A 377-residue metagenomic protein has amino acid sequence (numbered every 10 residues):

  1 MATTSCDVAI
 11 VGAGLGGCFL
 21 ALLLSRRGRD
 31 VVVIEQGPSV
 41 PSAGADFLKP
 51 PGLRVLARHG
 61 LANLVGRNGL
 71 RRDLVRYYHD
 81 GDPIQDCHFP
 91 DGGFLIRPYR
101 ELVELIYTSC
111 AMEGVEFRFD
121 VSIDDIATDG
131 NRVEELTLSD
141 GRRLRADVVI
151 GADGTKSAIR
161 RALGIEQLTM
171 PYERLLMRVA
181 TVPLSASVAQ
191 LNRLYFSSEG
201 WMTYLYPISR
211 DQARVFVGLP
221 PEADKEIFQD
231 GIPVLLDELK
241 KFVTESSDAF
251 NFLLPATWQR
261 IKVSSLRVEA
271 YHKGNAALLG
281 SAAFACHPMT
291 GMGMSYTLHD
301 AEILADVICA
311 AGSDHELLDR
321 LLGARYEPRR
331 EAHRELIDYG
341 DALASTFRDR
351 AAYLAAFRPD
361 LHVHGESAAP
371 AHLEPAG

Functional and structural regions predicted by a protein language model:
A2-G14: Beta1/beta-strand and adjacent pyrophosphate-binding region of the FAD-binding site in flavoprotein oxidoreductases
A2-S5, P51-L163, T169-A180: Conserved N-terminal helical subregion
S5, D306-G377: C-terminal helical "tail/cap" subdomain of flavin- and related membrane-associated enzymes
G17-C18: N-terminal Rossmann-fold NAD(P) dinucleotide-binding loop
S25-G44: Glycine-rich FAD pyrophosphate-binding loop
P38-A57: Conserved N-terminal glycine-rich FAD pyrophosphate-binding loop of Rossmann-like flavoproteins
V133-E135, S139, R145-V148, A152-A249 (+1 more regions): Conserved FAD-binding catalytic core of PHBH/FMO-like flavoproteins
I227-D306: FAD/FMN-dependent oxidoreductases across multiple families
